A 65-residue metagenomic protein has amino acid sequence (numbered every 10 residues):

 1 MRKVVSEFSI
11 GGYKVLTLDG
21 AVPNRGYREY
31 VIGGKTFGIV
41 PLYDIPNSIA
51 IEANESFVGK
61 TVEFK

Functional and structural regions predicted by a protein language model:
M1-R25, E29-K65: Beta-strand/loop-dominated core regions that host nucleotide or nucleotide-derived cofactor-binding catalytic loops
